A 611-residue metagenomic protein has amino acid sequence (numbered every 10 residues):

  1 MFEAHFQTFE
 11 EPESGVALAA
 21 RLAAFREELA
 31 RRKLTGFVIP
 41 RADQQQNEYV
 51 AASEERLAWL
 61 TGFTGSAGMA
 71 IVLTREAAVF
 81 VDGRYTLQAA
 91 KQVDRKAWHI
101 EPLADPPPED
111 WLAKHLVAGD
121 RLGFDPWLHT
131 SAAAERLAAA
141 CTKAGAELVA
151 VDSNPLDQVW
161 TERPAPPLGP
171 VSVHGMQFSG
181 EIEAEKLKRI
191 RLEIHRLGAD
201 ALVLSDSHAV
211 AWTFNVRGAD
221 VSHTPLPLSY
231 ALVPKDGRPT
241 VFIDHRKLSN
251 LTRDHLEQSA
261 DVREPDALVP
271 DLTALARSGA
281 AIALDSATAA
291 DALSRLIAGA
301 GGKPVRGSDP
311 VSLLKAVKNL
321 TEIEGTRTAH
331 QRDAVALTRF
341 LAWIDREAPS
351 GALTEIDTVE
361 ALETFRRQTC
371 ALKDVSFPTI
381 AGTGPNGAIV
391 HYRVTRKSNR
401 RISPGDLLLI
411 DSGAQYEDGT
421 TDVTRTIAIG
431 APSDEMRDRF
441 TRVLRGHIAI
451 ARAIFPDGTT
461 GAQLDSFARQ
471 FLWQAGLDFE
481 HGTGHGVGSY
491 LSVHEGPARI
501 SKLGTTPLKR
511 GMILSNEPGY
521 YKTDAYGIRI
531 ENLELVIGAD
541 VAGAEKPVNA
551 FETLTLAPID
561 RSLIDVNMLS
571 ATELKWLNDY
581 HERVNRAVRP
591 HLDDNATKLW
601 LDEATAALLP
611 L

Functional and structural regions predicted by a protein language model:
M1-L611: Active-site neighborhoods and metal-handling regions in enzymes and metal-associated proteins
